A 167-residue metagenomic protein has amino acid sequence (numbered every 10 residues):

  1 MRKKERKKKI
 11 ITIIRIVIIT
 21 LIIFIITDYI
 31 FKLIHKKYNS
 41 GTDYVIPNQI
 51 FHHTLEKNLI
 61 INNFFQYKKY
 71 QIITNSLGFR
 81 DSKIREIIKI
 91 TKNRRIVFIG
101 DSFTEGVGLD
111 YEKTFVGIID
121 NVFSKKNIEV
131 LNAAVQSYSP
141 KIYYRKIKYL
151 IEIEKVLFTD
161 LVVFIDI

Functional and structural regions predicted by a protein language model:
M1-I10: N-terminal Lys/Arg-rich, disordered targeting/topogenic segments
R2, K113, D166-I167: Serine-dependent acyl-ester chemistry module
R15-Y29: Hydrophobic membrane-insertion alpha-helices, especially the h-region of bacterial N-terminal signal peptides
T27, G100, I165: Active-site flanking residues adjacent to catalytic metal/cofactor-binding acidic residues
I34-V122: Membrane/wall-proximal cationic-aromatic binding patches
K36-H53, Y138-I167: Interaction-surface signature
R95-I99, L131, T159-V163: Conserved beta-strand elements of the Class I
I128-S137: A short beta-strand-loop structural module common to alpha/beta enzyme folds
